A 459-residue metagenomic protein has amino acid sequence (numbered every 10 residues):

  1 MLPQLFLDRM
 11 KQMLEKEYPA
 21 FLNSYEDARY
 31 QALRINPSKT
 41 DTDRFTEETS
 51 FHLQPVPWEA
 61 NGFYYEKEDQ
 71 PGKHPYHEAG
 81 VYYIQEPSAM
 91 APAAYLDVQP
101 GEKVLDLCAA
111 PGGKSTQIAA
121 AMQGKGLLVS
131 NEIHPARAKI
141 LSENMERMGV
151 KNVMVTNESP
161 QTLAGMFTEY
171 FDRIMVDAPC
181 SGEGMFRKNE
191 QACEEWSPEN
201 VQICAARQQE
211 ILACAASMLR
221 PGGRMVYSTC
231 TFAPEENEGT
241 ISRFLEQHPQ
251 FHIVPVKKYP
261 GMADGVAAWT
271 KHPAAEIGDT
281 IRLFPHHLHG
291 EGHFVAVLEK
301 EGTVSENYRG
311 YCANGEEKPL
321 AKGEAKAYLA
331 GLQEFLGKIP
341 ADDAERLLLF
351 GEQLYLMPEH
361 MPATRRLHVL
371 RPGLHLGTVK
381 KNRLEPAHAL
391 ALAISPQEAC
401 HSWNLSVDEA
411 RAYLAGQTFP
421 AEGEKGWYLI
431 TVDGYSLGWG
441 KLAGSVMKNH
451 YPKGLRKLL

Functional and structural regions predicted by a protein language model:
M1-M13, E17-E48, E291-F294, E301-L459: Polybasic, low-complexity RNA-engagement segments
R34-M90: Conserved AdoMet
G101-A110: Conserved class I S-adenosyl-L-methionine
P111-G124: Conserved SAM-binding loop of SAM-dependent methyltransferases across substrates and taxa, primarily the Class I
M122-Q123, L219-P221: Helix-to-beta-strand junctions that scaffold the AdoMet/dcAdoMet cofactor pocket in Class I SAM-dependent enzymes
N131-E169: S-adenosyl-L-methionine
A136, D172-A213, C230-N237, P260 (+1 more regions): Mobile active-site "lid"/loop adjacent to the S-adenosyl-L-methionine
F171, R224-Y227, F232-Y355: Class I S-adenosyl-L-methionine
